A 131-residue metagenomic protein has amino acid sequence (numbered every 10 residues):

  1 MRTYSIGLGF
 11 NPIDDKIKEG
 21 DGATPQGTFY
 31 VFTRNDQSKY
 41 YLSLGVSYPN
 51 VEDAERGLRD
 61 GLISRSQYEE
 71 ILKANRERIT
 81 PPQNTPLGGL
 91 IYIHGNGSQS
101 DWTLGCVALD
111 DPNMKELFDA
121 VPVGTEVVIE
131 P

Functional and structural regions predicted by a protein language model:
M1-Y30: Electropositive
A23-P25, T33-P131: Exported/periplasmic cell-wall-interacting domains
